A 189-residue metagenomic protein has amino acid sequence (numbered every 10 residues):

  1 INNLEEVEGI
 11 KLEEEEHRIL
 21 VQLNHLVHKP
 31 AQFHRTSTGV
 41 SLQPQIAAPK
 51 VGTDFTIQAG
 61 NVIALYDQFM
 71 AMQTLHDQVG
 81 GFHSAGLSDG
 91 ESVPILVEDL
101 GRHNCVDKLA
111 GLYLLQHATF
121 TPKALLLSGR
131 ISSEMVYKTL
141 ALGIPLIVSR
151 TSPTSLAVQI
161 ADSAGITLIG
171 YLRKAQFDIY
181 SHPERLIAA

Functional and structural regions predicted by a protein language model:
I1-G81, A85-G90, I95-L96: Intrinsically disordered, low-complexity regions enriched in acidic/Ser/Thr/Pro/Gln residues
S88, Y180-H182: Short beta-strand-to-turn element immediately C-terminal to the catalytic PLP-Schiff-base lysine in fold type I
E98-L100: Residue-level structural signal for beta-strand termini and adjacent loop
R102-Y180, A188: Feature captures the catalytic cores and cofactor-binding loops of soluble hydro-lyases/lyases that act on carboxylate
